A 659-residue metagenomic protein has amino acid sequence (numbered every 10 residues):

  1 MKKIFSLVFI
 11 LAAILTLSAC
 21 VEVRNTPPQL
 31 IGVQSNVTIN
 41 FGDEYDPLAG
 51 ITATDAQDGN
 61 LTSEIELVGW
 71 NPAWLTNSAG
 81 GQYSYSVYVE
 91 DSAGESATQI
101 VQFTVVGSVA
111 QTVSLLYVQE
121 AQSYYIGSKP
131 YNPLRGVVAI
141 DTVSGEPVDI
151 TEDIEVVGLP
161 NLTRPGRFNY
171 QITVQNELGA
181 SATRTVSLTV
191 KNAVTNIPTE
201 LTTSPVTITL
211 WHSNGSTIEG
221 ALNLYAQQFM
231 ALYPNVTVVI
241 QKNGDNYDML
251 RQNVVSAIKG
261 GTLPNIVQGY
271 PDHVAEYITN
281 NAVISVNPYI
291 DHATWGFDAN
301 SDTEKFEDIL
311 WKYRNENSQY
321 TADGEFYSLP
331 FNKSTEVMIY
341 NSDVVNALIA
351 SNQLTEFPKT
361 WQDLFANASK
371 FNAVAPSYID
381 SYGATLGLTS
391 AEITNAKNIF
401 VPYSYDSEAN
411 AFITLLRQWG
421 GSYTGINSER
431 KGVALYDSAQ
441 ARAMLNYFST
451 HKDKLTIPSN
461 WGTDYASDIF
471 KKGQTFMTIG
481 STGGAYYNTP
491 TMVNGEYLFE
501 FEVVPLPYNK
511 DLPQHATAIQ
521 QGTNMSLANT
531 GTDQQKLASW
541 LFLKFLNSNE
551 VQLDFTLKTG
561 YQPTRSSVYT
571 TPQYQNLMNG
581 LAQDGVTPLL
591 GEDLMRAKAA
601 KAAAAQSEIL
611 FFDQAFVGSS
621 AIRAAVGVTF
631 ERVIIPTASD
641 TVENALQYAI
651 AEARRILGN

Functional and structural regions predicted by a protein language model:
P27-D58, Q111-E146: Solvent-exposed, low-complexity, repeat-rich "mucin-like" stalks and linkers
D58-Q99, F103, S144-V190: Serine/threonine-rich, repeat-prone extracellular segments and beta-strand-based repeat modules of secreted/surface
N196-E200, D272-V337, Y382-A396, E500-L506 (+1 more regions): Hinge/lid segment of periplasmic solute-binding proteins
Q228, L232-K312, A347-N352, I469 (+2 more regions): Extracytoplasmic "Venus flytrap"/periplasmic binding protein-like
A231, T237-V239, H451-D453, V493-V568: Extracytoplasmic/periplasmic substrate-recognition and gating elements
R314-M338, Q362-V433: Extracytoplasmic/periplasmic solute-binding protein
F365-N372, T414-L416, I426-N460, L506: Glycine-centered hinge/linker elements that transmit conformational signals in sensory and ligand-binding systems
G585-N659: Conserved C-terminal helix/tail region of periplasmic/extracytoplasmic solute-binding proteins
